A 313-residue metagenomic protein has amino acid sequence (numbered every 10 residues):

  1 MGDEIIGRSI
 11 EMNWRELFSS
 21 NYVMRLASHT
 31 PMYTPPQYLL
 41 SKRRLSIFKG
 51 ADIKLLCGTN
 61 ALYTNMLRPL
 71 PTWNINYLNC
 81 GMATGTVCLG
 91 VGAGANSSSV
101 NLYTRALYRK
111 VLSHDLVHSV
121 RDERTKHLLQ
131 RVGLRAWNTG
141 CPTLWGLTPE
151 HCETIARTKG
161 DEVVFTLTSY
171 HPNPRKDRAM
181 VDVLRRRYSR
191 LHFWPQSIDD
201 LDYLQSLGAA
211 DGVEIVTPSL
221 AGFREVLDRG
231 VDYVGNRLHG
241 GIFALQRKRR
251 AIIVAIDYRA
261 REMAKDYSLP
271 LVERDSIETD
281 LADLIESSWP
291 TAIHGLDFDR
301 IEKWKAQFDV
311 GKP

Functional and structural regions predicted by a protein language model:
M1-P313: Active-site anion-handling motifs in enzyme catalytic cores
